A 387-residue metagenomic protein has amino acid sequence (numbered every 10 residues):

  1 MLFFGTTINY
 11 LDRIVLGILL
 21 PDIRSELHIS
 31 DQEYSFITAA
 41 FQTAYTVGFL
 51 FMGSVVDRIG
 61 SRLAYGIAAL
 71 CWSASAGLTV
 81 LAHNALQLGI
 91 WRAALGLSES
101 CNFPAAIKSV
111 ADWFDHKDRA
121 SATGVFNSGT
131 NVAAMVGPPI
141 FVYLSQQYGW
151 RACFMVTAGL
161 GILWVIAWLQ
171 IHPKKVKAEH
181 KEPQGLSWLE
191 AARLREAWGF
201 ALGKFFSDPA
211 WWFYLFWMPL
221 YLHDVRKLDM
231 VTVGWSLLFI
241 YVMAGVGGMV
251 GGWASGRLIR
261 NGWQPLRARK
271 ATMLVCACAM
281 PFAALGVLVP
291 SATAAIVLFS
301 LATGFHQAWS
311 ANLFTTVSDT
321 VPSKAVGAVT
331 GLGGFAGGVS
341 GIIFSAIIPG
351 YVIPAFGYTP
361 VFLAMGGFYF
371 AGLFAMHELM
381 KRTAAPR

Functional and structural regions predicted by a protein language model:
I14, Q42-L50, A134-M135, Y241-G245 (+2 more regions): Residue-level signature of mid-helix packing/kink "hotspots" within the transmembrane helices of 12-pass Major
L16-G17, R195-M249, H306, S310 (+2 more regions): Extracytoplasmic gate region of multi-pass secondary transporters
H28, G60, L81-Q87, D115 (+1 more regions): Helix-breaking motifs and short loop linkers at transmembrane-helix boundaries and internal kinks in secondary membrane
V47-L86: Conserved MFS/SLC helix-loop-helix module at the cytosolic interface between two early adjacent transmembrane helices
C71, S75-L78, L86-A94, A294-L301: Paired small-residue
W91-T130: Cytoplasmic helix-loop-helix junction between adjacent transmembrane helices in 12-TM secondary transporters
F126-Q170: Helix-loop-helix hairpin linking two adjacent transmembrane segments in secondary transporters
K174-A201, V225: Juxtamembrane intracellular "pre-TM" segments in multi-pass secondary transporters
